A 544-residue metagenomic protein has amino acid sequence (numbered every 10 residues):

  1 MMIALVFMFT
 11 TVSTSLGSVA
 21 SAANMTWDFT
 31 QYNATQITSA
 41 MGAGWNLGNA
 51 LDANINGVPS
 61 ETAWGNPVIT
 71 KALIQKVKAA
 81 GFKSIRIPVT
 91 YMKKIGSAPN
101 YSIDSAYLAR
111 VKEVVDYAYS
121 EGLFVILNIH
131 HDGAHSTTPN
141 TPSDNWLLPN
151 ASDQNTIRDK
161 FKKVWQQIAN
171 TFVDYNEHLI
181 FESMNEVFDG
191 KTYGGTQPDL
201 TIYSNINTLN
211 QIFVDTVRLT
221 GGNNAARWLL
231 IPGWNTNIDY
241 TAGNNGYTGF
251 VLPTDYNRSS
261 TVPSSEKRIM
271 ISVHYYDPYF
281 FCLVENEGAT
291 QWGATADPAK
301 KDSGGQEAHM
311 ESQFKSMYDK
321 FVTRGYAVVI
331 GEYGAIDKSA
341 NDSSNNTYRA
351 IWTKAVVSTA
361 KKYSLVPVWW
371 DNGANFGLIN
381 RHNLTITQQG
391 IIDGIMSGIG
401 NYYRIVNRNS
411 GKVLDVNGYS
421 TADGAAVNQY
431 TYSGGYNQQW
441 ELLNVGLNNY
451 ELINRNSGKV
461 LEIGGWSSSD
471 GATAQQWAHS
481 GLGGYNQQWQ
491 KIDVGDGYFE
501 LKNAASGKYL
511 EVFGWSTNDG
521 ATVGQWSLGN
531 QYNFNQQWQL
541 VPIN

Functional and structural regions predicted by a protein language model:
M1-M8, T248-F250: Sec-dependent N-terminal signal peptides
F9-N24: Sec-dependent signal peptide cleavage junction
M25-W228, P232-D239: Active-site mouth of glycoside hydrolases
G48-A53, Y276-P278, S420: Active-site/binding-pocket entry motifs
N56, F281-E285, I379-N380: Short conserved micro-motifs at the rims of enzyme active sites and ligand-binding pockets
N66, K163-Q166, N170-V173, E177-H178 (+1 more regions): Extracellular glycoside hydrolase catalytic/binding regions
A340-N401: Aromatic-rich peripheral "rim/lid" segments of glycoside hydrolase catalytic domains that contact and position glycan
G400-N544: Lectin-like carbohydrate-binding module/patch detector with strong preference for beta-trefoil
